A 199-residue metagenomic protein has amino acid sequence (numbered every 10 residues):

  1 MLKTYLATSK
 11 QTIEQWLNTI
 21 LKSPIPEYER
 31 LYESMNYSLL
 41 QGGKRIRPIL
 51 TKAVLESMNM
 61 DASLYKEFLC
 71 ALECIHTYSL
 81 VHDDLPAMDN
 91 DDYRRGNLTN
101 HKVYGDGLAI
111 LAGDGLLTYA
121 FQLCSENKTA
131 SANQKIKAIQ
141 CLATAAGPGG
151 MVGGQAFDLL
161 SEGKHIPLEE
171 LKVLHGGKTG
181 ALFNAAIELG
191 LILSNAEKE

Functional and structural regions predicted by a protein language model:
M1-L21: N-terminal amphipathic/basic leader segments beginning at the initiator methionine
T12, L21, I25-E199: Mg2+-dependent prenyl diphosphate-binding active-site environment of isoprenoid biosynthetic enzymes
